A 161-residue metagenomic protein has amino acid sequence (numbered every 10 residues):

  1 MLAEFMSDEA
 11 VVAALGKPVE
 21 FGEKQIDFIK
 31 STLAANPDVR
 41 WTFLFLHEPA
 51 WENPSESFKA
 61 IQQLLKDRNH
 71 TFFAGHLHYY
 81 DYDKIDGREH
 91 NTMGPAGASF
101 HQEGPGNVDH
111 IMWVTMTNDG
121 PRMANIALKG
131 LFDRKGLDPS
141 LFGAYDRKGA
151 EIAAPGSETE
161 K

Functional and structural regions predicted by a protein language model:
L2-H90, Y145-E158: His/acidic metal-ligating clusters that form di-metal
Y80-E160: Binuclear metal-dependent phosphoesterase catalytic core
